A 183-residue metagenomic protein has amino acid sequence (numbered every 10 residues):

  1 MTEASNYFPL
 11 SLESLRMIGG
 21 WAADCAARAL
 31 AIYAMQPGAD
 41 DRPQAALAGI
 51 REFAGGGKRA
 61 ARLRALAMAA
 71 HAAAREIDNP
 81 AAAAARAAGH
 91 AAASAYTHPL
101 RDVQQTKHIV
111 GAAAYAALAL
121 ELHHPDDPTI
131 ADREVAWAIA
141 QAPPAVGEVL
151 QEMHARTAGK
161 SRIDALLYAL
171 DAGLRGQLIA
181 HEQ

Functional and structural regions predicted by a protein language model:
T2-I130, V135, I139: Structured binding/interaction patches within domain cores
P143-Q183: Acidic, carboxylate-rich catalytic segments that either coordinate divalent cations
